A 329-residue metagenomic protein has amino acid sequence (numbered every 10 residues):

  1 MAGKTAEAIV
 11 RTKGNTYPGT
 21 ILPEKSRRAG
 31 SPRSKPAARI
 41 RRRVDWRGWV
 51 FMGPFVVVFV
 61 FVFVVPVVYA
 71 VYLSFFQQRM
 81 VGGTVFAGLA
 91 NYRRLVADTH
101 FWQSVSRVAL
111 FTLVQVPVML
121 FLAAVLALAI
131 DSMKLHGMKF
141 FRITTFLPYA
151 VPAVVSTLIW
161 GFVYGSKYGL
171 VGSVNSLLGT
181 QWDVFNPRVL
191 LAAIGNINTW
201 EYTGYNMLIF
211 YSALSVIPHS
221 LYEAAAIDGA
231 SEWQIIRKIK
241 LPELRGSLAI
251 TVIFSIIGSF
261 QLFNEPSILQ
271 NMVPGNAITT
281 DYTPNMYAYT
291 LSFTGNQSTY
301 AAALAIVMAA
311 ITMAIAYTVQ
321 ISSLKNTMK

Functional and structural regions predicted by a protein language model:
M1-M52, L135-K139, Q320-K329: Transmembrane alpha-helical segments of polytopic membrane transport and secretion proteins
V44-K329: A structural signal for multi-pass alpha-helical bundles of membrane permease subunits that mediate small-molecule
